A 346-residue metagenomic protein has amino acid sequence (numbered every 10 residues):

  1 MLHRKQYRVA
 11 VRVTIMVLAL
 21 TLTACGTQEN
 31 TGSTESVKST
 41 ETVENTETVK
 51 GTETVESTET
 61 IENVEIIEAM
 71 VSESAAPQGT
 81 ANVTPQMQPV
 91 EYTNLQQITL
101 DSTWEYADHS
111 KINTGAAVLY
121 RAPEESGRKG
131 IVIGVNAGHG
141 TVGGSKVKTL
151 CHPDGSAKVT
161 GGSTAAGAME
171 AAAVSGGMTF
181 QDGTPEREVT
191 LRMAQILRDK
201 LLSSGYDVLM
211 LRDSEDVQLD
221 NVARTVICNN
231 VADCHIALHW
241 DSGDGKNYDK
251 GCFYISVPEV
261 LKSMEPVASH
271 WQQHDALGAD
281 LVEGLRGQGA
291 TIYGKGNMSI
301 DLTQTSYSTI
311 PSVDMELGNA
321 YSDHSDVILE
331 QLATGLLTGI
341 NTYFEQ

Functional and structural regions predicted by a protein language model:
L2-T14, L18-Q346: Catalytic-site microenvironment of enzymes that process N-acetyl-hexosamine-containing cell-wall polysaccharides
